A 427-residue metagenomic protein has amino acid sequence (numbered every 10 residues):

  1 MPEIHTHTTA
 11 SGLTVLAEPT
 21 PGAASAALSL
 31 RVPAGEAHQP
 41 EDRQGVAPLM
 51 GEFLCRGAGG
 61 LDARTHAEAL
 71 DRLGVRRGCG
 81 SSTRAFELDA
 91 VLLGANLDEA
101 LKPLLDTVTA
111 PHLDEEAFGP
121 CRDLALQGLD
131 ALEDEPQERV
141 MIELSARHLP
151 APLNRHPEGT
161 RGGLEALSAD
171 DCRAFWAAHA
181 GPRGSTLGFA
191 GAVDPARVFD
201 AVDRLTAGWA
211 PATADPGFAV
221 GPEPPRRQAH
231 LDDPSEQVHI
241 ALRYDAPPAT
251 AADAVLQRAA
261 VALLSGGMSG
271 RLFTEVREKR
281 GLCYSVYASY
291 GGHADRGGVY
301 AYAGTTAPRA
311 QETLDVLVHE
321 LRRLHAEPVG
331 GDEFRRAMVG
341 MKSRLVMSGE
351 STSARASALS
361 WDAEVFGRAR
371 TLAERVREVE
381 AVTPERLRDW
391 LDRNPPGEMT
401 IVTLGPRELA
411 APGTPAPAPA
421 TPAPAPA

Functional and structural regions predicted by a protein language model:
M1-T9: Short, Gly/Pro- and small/polar-rich lid/capping loops
P2-E3, A26, V75, R227: Residue-level marker for the onset of beta-strands and adjacent loop->beta junctions in well-ordered domains
T8, T65-A214, A219, H230 (+2 more regions): Charge-rich, well-structured scaffold segments of protease-associated domains
L13-A34, Q44, G184, T213-F273 (+2 more regions): His/Glu-based metal-binding/catalytic segments typifying zinc-dependent metallopeptidases
L16, A27-R31, M50-F53, G78-G80 (+1 more regions): Short, conserved beta-strand segments within well-ordered enzyme catalytic domains that often line or immediately flank
G45-A58: Active-site SXXK
A58-R64: Glycine/small-residue-rich interface belts in oligomeric ring/scaffold proteins and their assembly partners
